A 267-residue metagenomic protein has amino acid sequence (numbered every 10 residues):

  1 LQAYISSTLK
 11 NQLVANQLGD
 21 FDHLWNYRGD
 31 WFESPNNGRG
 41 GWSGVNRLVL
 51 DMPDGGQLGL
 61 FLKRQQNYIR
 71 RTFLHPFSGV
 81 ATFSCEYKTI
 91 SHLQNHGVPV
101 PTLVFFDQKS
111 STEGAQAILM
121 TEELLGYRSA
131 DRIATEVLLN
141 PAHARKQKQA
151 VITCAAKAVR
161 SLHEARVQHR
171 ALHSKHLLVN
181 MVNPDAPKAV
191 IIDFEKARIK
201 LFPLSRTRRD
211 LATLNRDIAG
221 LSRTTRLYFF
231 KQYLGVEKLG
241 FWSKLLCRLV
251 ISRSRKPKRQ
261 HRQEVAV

Functional and structural regions predicted by a protein language model:
L1-N26, P101: Broad phosphate/nucleotide-binding scaffolds in NTP-utilizing and phosphate-metabolizing enzymes
F21-T135, P141, C154-A165, H169: Conserved ATP-binding subdomain of kinase catalytic cores across diverse folds
M52, M181-P184: Short acidic-glycine loop/turn motifs at beta-strand connectors
Q116-E123, K175, A186-V190: Conserved active-site beta-strand-loop modules that form the wall/rim of enzyme catalytic pockets and either contain
L138-A150: Activation segment of protein kinase catalytic domains, centered on the conserved DFG
Q147, I152-A155, A165-R170, G220 (+2 more regions): Charged, low-complexity C-terminal accessory regions
L172-V182: Hydrophobic residue at the +6 position relative to the catalytic HRD Asp in the kinase catalytic loop
P187-V265: C-lobe/activation-segment region of protein kinase-like
